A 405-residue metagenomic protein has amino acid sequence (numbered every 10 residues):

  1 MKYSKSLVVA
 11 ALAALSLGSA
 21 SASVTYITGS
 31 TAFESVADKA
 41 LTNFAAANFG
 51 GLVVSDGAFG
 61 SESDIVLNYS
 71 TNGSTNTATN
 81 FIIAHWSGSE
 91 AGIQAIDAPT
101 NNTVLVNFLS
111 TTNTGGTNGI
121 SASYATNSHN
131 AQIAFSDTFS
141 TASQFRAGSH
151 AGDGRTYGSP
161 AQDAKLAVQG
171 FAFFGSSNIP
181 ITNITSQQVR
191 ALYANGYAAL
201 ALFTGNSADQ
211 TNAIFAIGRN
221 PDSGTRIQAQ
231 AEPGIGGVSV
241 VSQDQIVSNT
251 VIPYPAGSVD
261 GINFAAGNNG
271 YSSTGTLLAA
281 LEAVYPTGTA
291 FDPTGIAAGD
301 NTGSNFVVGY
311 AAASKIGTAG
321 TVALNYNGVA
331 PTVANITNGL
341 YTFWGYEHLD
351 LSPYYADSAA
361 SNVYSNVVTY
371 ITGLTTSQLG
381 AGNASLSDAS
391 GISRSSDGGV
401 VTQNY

Functional and structural regions predicted by a protein language model:
M1-A22: Gram-negative bacterial Sec-dependent N-terminal signal peptides
S23-Y405: Flexible loop/hinge segments at secondary-structure junctions
